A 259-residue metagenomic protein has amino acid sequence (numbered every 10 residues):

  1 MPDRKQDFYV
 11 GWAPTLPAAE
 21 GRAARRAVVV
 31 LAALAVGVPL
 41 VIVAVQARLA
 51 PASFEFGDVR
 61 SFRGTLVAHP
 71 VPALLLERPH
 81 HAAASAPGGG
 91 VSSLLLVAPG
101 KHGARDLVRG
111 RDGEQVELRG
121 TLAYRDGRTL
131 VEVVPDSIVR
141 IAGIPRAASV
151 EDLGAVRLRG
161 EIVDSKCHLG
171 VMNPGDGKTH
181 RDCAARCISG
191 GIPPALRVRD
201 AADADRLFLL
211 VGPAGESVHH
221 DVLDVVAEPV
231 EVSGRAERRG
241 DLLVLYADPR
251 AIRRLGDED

Functional and structural regions predicted by a protein language model:
M1-D259: OB-fold and OB-like single-stranded nucleic-acid-recognition modules and their adjacent interaction interfaces
